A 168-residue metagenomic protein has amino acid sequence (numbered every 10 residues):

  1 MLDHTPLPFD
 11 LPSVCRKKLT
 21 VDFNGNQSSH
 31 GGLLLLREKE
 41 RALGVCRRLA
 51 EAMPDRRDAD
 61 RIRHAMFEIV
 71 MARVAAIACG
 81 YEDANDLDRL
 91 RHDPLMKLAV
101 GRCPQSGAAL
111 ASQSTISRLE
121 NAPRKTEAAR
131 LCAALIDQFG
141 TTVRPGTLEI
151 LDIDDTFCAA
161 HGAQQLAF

Functional and structural regions predicted by a protein language model:
M1-F168: Dynamic "connector" segments at or just before major functional cores
